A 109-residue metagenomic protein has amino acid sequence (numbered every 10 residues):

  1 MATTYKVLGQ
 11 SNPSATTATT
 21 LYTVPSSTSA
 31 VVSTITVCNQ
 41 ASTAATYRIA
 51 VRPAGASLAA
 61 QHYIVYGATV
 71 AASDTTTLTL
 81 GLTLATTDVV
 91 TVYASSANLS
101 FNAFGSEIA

Functional and structural regions predicted by a protein language model:
M1-A30, T34, G55, A85-T87 (+1 more regions): C-terminal interaction-tip segments
G9, S26, V51, G67-V70: Generic alpha-helical secondary structure signal
V37-S42, S95: Short solvent-exposed strand-capping/beta-turn motif centered on an Asx-Ser/Thr pair
A45-A56: The feature marks short-to-medium sequence segments in extracytoplasmic or secretory-pathway proteins
A54-V89: Intrinsically disordered, low-complexity Pro/Gly/Ser/Thr-rich segments with frequent PxxP/GP/PP motifs and embedded
